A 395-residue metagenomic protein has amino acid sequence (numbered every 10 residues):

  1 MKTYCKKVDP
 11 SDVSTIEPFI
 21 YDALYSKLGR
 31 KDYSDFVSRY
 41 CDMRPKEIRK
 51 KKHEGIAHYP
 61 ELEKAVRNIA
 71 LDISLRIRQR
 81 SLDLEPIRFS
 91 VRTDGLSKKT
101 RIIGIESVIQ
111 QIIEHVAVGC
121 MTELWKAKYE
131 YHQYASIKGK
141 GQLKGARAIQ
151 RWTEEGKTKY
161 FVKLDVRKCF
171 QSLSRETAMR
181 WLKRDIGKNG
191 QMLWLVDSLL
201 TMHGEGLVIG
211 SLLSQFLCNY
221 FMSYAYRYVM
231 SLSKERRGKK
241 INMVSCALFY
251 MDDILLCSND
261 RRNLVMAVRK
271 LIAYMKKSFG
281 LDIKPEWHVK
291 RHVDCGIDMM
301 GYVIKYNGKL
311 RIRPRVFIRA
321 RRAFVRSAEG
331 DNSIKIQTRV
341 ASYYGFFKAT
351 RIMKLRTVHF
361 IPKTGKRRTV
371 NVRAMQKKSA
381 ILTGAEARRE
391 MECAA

Functional and structural regions predicted by a protein language model:
M1-K6, Q111, H115, M202 (+6 more regions): Right-hand nucleic-acid polymerase module
M1-L71, R388-A395: Non-catalytic, polymerase-adjacent accessory regions of viral genome-replication enzymes
T3-Y4, V116-S174: Active-site-proximal segment of RNA-dependent polymerases
K50-P60, E85-I112, K128-G139, L199-N219: Short, conserved non-catalytic motifs in the polymerase core
I69-Q79, V265-S278: Inter-domain linker/hinge segments that demarcate the starts of reverse transcriptase and RNase H-type modules
A70-F89, L182-Q191: An acidic intrinsically disordered interaction segment
Y131, Q150-M251, L255-K270, R291 (+2 more regions): Conserved polymerase palm-domain catalytic core
